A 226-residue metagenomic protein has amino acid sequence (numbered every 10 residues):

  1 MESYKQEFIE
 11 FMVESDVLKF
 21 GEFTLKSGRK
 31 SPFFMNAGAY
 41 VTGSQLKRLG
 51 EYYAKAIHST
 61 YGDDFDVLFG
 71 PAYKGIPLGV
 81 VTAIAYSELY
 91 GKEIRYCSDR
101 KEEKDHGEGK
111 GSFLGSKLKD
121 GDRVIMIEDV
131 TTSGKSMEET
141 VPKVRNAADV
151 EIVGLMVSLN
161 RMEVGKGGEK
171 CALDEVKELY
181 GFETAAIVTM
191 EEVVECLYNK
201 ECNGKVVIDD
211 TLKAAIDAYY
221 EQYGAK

Functional and structural regions predicted by a protein language model:
M1-I127, T132-K226: PRPP-associated nucleotide enzymes
